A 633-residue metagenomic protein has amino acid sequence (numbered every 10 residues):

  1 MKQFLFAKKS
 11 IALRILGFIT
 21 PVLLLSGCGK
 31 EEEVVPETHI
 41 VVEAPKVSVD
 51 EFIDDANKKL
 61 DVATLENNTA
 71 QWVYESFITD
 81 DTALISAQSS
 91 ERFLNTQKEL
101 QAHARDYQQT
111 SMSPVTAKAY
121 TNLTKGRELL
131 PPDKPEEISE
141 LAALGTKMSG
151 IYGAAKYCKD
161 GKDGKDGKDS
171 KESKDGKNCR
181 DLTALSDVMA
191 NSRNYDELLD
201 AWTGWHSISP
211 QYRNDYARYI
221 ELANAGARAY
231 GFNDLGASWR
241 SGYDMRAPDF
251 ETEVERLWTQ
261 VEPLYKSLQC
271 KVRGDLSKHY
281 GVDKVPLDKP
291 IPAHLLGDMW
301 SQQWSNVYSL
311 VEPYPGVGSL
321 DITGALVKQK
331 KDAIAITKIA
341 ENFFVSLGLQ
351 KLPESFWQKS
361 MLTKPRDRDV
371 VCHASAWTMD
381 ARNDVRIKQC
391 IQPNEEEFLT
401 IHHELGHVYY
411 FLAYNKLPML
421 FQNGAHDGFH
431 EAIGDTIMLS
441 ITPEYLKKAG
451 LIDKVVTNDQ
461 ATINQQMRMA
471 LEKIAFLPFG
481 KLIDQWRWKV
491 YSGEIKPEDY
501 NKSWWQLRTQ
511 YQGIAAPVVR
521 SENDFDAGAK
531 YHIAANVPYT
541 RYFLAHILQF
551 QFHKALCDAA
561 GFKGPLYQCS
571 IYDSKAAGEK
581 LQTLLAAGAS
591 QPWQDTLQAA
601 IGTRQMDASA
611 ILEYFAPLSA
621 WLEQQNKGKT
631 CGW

Functional and structural regions predicted by a protein language model:
L25-G27: C-terminal motif of bacterial Sec signal peptides marking the signal peptidase cleavage site
G29-E31: Bacterial signal peptide processing site
V34-V49, D81-T82, D234-A237, N306-G318 (+11 more regions): C-terminal, non-catalytic "cap/extension" segments appended to globular domains
P36-K165, K171-R218, G236, K530 (+4 more regions): N-terminal helix-rich structural modules
N178-D187, N191, R218-K388, V455-M467 (+1 more regions): Active-site-proximal, well-structured secondary-structure segments within enzyme catalytic domains
V254-L264, G424-N458: Post-HExxH zinc-binding segment in Zn-dependent metallohydrolases
V385-I401: Short pre-active-site segment immediately N-terminal to the catalytic Zn-binding motif
E396-L412, E431-D435: Active-site recognition of the HExxH zinc-binding catalytic motif
